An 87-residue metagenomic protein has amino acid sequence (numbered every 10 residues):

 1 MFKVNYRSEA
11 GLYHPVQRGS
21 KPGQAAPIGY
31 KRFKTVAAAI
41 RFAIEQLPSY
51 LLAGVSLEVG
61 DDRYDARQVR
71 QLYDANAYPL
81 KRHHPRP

Functional and structural regions predicted by a protein language model:
M1-P27, G60, Q71-D74: Short aromatic-glycine-(Arg/Gly/Cys) micro-motifs in beta-strand/loop hairpins
A26-K34: A short, exposed loop/beta-hairpin motif centered on an aromatic-Gly-Thr core
K34-S49: A short, charged, amphipathic alpha-helix used as a generic interaction element across diverse proteins
Y50-R82: Short, mixed-charge low-complexity intrinsically disordered segments
P85-R86: N-terminal targeting/trafficking signals and adjacent low-complexity tails
